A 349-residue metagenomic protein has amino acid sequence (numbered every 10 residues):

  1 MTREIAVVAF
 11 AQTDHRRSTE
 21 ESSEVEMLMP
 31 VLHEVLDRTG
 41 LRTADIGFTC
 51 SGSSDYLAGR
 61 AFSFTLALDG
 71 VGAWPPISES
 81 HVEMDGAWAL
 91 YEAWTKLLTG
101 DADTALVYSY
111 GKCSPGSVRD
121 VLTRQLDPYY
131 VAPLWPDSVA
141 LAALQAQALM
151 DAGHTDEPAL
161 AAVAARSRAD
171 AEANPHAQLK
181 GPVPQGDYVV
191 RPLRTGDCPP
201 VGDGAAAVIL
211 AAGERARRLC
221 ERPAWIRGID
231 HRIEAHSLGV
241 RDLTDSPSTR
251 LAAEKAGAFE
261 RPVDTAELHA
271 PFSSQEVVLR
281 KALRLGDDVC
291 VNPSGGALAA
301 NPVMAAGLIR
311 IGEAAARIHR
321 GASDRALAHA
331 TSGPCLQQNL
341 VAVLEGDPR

Functional and structural regions predicted by a protein language model:
R3, E21-S22, M29, S53-L106 (+2 more regions): Claisen-condensing/thiolase-fold acyl-transfer catalytic domains that form or cleave C-C bonds in fatty acid
R3-T19: Generic N-terminal amphipathic, Lys/Arg-enriched alpha-helix
E20-T39: Short catalytic helix/loop segments, enriched in acidic residues and glycine and frequently bearing histidine
V25-V31, D137-A142, S248: Short acidic alpha-helix initiation/capping motifs at coil-to-helix transition points, especially at protein N-termini
R42-F48, P158-A159, E260-D264, D287-V289: Short acidic capping loops at alpha-helix termini that bridge into adjacent secondary structure
A105-G153: Flexible glycine-/small-residue-enriched beta->alpha junction loops that bind anionic phosphate/pyrophosphate groups
C113-S117, R168-N174, C335-L336: Short, well-ordered, mixed-charge alpha-helical segments that flank or form enzyme active sites
P136-P184: N-terminal leader/propeptide and maturation segments of large enzyme subunits in energy/redox metabolism and hydrolases
